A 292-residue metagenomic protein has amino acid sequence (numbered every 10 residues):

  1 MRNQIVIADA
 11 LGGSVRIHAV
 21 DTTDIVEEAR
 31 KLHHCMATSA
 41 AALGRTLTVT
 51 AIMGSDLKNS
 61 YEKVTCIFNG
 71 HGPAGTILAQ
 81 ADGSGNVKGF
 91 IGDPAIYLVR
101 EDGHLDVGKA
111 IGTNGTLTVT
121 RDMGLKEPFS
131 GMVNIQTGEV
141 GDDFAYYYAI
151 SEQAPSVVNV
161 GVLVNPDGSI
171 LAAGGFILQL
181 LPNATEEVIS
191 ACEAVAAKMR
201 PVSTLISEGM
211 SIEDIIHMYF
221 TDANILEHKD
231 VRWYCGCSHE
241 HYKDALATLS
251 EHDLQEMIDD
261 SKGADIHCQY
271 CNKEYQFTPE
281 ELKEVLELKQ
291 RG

Functional and structural regions predicted by a protein language model:
M1-L226: Interaction interfaces in information-processing and related assembly proteins
A197-G292: Cys/His-clustered metal-coordination modules, chiefly Zn-binding fingers
